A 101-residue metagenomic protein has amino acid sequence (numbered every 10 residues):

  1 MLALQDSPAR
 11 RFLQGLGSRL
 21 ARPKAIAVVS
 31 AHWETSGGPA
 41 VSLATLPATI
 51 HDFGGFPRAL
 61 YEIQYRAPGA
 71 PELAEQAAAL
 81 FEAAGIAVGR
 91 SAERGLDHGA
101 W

Functional and structural regions predicted by a protein language model:
M1-L80, A84: A short aromatic-anchored loop/beta-hairpin motif
L73-W101: Internal, conserved structured core segments that host functional sites
